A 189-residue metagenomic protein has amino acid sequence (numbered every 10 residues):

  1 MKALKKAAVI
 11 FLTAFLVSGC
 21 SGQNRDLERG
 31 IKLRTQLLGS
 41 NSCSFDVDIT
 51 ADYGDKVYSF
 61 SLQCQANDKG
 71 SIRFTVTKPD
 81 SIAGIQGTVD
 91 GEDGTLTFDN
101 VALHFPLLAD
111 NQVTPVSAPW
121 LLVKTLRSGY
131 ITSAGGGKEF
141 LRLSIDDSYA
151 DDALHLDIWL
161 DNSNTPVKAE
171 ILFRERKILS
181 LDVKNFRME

Functional and structural regions predicted by a protein language model:
M1-S18: Sec-dependent bacterial lipoprotein signal peptides
G19-N67, S71, E189: N-terminal leader/targeting segments and the immediate start of mature chains
S40-D46, D68-T75, G137-S144, S163-K168: Short, hydrophobic/aromatic-rich segments at coil-to-beta transitions
L62-A66, G87-V89, I158-L160, V183-N185: Extended lipid/amphipathic-ligand handling interfaces
V76-K78, T97-N100, E170-R174: Beta-turn initiation residues at beta-strand->coil junctions
A83, G87-V89, G94-V101: Mid-length scaffold segments of soluble, non-membrane domains
T95-T125: Acidic/charged, solvent-exposed loop-and-adjacent secondary-structure segments enriched in E/D, K/R, S/T, and G/P
S133-E189: Gly/Pro-enriched, hydrophobic low-complexity segments that function as extracytoplasmic propeptides/linkers
